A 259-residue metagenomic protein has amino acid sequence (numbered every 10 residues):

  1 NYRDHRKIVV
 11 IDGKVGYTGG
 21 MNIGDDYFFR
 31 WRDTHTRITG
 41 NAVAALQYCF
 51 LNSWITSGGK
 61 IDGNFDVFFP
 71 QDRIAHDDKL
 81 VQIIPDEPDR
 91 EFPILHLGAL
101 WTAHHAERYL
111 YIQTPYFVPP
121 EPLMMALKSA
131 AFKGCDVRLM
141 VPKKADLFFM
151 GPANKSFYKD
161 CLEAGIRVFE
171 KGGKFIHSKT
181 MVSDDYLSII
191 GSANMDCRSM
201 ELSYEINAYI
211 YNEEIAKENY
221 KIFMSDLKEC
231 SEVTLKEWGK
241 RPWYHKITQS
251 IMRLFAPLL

Functional and structural regions predicted by a protein language model:
N1-L259: Charged, low-complexity intrinsically disordered terminal segments
